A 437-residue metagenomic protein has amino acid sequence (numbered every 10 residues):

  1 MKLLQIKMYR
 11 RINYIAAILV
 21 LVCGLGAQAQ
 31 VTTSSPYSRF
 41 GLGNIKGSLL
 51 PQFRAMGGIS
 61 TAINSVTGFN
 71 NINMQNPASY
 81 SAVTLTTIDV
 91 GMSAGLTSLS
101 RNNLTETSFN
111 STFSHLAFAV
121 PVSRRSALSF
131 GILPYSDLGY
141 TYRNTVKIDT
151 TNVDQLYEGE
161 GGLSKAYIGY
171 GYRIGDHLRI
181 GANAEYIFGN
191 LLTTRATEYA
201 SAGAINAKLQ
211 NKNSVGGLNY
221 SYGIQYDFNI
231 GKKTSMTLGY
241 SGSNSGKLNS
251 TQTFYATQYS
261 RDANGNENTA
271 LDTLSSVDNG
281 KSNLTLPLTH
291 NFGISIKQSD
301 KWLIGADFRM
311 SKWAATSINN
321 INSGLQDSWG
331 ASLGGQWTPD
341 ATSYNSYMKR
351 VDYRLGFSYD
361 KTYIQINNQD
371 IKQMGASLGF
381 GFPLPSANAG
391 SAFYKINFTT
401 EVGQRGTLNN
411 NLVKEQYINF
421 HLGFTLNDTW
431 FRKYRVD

Functional and structural regions predicted by a protein language model:
M1-S34, D437: Bacterial Sec-dependent N-terminal signal peptides
Q30-D437: Subset of outer-membrane beta-barrel
